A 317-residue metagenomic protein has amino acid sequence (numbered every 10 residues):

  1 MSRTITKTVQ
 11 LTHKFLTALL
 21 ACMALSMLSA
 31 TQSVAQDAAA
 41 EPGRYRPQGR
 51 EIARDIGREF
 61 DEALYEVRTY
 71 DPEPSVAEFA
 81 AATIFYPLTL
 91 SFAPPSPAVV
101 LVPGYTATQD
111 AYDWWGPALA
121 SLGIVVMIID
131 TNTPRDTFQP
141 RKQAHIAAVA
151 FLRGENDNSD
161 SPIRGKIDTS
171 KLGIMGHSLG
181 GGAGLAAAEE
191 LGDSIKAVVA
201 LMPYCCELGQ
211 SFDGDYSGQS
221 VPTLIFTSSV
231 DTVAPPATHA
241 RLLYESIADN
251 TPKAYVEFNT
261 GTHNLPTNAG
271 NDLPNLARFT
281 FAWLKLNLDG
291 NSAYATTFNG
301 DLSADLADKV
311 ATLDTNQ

Functional and structural regions predicted by a protein language model:
T17-M27: Bacterial N-terminal signal peptides
D37-P94: N-terminal cap/lid segment of alpha/beta-hydrolase-fold proteins
A93-P94, Q139-G182, E190: Gly/Ser-rich "nucleophile elbow"/oxyanion-hole loop immediately N-terminal to the catalytic nucleophile in hydrolases
P94-G104: Short beta-strand element of the alpha/beta-hydrolase
A98, G123-D130, A254: A fold-wide structural signal in alpha/beta-hydrolase
D110-I128: Short amphipathic alpha-helix adjacent to the substrate-entry channel of hydrolases
S194-C205: A conserved short beta-strand
G218-A282, L286: Active-site-adjacent alpha-helix of alpha/beta-hydrolase-fold enzymes
